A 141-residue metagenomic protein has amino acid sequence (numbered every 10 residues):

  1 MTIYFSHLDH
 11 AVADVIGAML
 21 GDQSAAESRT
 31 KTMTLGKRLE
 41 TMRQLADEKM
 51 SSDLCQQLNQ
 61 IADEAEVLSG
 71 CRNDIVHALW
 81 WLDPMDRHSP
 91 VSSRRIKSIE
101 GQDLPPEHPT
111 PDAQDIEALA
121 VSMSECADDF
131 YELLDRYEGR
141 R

Functional and structural regions predicted by a protein language model:
M1-I3, H10-R141: Acidic, Ser/Thr/Gly/Pro-rich intrinsically disordered interaction regions
